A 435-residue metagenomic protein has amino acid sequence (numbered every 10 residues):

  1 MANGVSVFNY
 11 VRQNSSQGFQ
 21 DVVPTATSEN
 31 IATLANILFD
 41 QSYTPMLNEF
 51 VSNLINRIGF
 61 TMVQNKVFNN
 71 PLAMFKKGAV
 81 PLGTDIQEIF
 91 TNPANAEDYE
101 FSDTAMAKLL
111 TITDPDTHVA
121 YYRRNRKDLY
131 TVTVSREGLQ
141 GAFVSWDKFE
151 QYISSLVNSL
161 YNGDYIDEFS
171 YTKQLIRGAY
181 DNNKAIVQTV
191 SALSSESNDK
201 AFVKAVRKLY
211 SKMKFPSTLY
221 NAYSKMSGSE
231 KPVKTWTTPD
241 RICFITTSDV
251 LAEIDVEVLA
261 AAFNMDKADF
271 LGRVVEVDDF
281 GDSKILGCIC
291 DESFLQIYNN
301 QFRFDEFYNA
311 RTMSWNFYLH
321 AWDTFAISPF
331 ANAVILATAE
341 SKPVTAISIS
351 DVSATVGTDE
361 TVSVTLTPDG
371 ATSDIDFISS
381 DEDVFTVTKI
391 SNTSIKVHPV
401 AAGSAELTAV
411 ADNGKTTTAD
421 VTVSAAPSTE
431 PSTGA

Functional and structural regions predicted by a protein language model:
M1-I55, A262-P343, T429-A435: Extended, compositionally biased alpha-helical segments that mediate assembly or anchoring
N48-V132: Assembly/oligomerization interface modules of large self-assembling protein complexes
N65-A73, F169, I176, Y220-M226: Short glycine-rich, low-complexity/disordered patches
D114-A185, N316-L319: Long, contiguous amphipathic alpha-helices that act as assembly "spine/axial" helices in icosahedral shell and virion
Q174-K208: KE-rich/KEKE low-complexity, intrinsically disordered/coiled-coil-prone tracts that act as electrostatic scaffolds
S197-R303: Extended oligomerization regions of viral-like shell subunits
S341-A435: Extracytoplasmic soluble-region selector
